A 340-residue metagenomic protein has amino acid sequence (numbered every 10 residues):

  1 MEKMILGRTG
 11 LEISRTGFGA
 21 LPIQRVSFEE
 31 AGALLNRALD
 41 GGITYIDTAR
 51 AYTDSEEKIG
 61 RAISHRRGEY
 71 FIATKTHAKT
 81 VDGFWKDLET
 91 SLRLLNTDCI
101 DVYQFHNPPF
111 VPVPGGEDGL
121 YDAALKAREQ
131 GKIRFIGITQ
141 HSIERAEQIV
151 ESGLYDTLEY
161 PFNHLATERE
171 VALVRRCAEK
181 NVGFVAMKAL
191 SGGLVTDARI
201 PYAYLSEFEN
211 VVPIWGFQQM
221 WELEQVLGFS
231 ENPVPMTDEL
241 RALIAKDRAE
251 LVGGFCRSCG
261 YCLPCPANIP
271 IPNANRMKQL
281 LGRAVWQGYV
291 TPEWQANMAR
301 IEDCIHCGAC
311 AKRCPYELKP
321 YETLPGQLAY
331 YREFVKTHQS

Functional and structural regions predicted by a protein language model:
M1-Y70: N-terminal binding-site loop/beta-alpha segment at the start of enzyme catalytic domains that lines or forms
K3, L35, E56, G60 (+7 more regions): Generic structural signal for well-ordered alpha-helices, preferentially at hydrophobic/aromatic core positions
L6, F18, I46, I59 (+11 more regions): Conserved, mostly hydrophobic/aromatic
V26-E29, D40, K79-V185, L190-G193: Glycine/proline-rich, positively charged, aromatic-decorated active-site loop/lid region on the catalytic face
L39, I43, A172-A186, L190-S340: Structured C-terminal cap/extension of enzyme domains
T44-A49, A73-T74, R134-G137, T157-Y160 (+3 more regions): Short catalytic-loop micro-motif centered on adjacent basic/acidic residues
E56-K75, D122-G131, E179-N181: Alpha-helix-loop-beta-strand connector modules within alpha/beta enzyme cores
E69-I72, Y155-N163, P233-L240: Short hydrophobic/aromatic-enriched beta-strand-loop microsegments
